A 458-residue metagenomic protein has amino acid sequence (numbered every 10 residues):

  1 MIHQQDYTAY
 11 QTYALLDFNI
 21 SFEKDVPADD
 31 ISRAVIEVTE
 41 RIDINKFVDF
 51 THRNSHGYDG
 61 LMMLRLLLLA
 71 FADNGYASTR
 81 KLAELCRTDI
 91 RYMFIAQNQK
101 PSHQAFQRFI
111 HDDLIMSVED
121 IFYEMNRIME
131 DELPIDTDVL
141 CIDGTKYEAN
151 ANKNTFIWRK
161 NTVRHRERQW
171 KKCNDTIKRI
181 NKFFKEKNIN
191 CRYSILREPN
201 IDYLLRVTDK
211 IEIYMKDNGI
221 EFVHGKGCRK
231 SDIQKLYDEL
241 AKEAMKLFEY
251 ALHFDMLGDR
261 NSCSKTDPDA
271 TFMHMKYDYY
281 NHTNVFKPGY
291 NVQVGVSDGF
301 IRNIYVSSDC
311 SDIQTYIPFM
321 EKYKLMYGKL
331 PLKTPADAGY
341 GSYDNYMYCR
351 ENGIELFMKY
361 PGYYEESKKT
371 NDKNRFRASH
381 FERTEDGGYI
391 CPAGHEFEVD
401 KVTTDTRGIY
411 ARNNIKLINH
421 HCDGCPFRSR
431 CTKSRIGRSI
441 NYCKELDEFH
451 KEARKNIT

Functional and structural regions predicted by a protein language model:
M1-S32: Hydrophobic alpha-helical membrane-insertion signals
A9, H56, L67, G75-T88 (+2 more regions): Anion-binding and metal-coordination hotspots
V26-F71, Y442-K444: Basic, short loop/linker segments at the boundary and entry of helix-turn-helix/winged-helix-like folds
